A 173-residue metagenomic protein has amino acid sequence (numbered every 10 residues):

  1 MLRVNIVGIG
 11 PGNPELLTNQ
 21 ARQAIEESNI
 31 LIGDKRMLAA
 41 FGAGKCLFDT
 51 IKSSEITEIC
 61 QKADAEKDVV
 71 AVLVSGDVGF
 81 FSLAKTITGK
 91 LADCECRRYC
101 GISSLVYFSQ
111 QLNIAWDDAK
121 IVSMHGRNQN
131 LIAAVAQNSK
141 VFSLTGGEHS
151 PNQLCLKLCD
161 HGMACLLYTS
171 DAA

Functional and structural regions predicted by a protein language model:
M1-I102, V106-Y107, H125-I132: Class I S-adenosyl-L-methionine
G8-I9, D118, V141-F142: Short, contiguous strand/loop micro-motifs
V78-K90, A119-S123, L144-L154: Short secondary-structure transition/capping segments
L91-E95, I114-D118, G162-C165: A short alpha->loop->secondary-structure connector
S109-A134, G146: Short, glycine-/small-residue-rich phosphate/pyrophosphate-handling segment
L131-L167: Conserved anion/nucleotide-ligand pocket segment
Y168-A173: Conserved small/polar residues in nucleotide/adenosyl-binding loops
